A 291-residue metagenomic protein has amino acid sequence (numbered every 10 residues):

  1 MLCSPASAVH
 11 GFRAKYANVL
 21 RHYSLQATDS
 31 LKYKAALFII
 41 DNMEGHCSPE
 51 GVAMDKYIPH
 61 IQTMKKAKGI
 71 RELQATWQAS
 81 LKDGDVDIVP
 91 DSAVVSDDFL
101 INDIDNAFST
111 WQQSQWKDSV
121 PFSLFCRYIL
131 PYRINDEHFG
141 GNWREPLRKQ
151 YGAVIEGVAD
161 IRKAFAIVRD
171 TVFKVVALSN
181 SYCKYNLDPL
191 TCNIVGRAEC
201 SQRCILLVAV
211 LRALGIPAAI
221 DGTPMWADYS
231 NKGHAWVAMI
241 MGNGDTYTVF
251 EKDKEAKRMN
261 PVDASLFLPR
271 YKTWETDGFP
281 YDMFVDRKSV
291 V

Functional and structural regions predicted by a protein language model:
M1, A6, Q150-T171, N180-L190 (+1 more regions): Hydrophobic/aromatic-rich core segments of domains that either
S7-V195, Y229-K232: Secondary-structure boundary elements
